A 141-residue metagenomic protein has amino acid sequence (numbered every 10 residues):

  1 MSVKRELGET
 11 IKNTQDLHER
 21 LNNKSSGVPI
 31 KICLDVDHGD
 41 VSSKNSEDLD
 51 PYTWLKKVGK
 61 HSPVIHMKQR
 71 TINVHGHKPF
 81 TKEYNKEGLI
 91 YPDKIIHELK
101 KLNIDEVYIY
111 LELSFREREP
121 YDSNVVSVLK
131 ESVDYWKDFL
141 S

Functional and structural regions predicted by a protein language model:
M1-S2: Active-site segments of SGNH/GDSL-like serine hydrolases that catalyze O-acetyl group transfer/hydrolysis on lipids
E6-T10: Active-site cleft segment of glycoside hydrolase catalytic domains centered on the general acid/base Glu
K12-I30, L34-S141: Histidine-acidic metal/acid-base catalytic patches
